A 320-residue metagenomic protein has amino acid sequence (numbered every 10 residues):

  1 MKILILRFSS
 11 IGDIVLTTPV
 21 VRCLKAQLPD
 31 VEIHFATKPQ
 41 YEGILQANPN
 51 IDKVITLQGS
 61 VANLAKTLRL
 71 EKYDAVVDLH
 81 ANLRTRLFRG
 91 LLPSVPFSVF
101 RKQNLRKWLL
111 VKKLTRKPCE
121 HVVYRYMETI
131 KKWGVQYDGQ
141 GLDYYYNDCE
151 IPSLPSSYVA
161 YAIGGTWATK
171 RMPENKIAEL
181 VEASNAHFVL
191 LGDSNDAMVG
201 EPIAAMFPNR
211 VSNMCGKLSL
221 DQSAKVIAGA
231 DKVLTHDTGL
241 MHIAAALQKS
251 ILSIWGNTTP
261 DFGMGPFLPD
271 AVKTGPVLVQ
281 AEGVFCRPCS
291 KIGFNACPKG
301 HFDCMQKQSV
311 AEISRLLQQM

Functional and structural regions predicted by a protein language model:
M1-M320: Catalytic machinery of carbohydrate-active enzymes, primarily nucleotide-sugar-dependent glycosyltransferases
